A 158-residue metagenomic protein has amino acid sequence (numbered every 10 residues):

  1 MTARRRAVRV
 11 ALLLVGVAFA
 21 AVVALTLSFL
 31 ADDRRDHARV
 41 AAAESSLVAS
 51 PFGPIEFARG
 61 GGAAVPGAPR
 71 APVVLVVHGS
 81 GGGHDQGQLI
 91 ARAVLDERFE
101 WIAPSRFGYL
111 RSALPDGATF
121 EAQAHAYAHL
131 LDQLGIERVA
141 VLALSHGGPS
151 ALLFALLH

Functional and structural regions predicted by a protein language model:
M1-L13: N-terminal export and membrane-targeting signals
A11-L47: An N-terminal hydrophobic leader/cap segment in hydrolases
R34-G62, G67: N-terminal signal-anchor transmembrane helix
R59-G62, G67-R111: Conserved HGGG/HGGXW glycine-rich cap/lid loop of the alpha/beta-hydrolase fold
G87-L89, P115, F154-A155: Short amphipathic alpha-helical segments
R106-A122: Cap/lid segment of the alpha/beta-hydrolase catalytic domain
A122-A140: Conserved acidic catalytic loop of the alpha/beta-hydrolase fold
V139-H158: Conserved hydrolase catalytic core segment
